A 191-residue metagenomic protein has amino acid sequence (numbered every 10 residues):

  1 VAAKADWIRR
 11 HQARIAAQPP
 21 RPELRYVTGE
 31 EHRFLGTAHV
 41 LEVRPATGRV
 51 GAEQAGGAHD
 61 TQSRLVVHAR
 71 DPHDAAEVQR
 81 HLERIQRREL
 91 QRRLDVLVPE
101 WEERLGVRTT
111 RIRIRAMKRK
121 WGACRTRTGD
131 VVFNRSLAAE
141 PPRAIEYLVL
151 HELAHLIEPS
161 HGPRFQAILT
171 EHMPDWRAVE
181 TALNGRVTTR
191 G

Functional and structural regions predicted by a protein language model:
A2-Y147, L156-G191: Active-site-proximal or metal-binding-adjacent scaffold patches in catalytic folds
E152: Walker B catalytic acidic pair
